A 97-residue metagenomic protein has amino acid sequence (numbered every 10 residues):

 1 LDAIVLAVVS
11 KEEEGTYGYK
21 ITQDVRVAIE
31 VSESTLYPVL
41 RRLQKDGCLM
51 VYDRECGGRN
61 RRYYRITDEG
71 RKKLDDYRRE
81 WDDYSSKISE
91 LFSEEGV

Functional and structural regions predicted by a protein language model:
L1-Y37: N-terminal helix-turn-helix DNA-binding core of bacterial DNA-binding proteins
E13, G47, F92-E95: A general structural signal marking secondary-structure boundaries and capping sites
P38, R42: Alpha-helical DNA-recognition elements
D46-N60, R65: Beta-hairpin "wing" of winged helix-turn-helix
D75-V97: Amphipathic alpha-helical dimerization/coiled-coil segments that flank or bridge DNA-binding/regulatory modules
